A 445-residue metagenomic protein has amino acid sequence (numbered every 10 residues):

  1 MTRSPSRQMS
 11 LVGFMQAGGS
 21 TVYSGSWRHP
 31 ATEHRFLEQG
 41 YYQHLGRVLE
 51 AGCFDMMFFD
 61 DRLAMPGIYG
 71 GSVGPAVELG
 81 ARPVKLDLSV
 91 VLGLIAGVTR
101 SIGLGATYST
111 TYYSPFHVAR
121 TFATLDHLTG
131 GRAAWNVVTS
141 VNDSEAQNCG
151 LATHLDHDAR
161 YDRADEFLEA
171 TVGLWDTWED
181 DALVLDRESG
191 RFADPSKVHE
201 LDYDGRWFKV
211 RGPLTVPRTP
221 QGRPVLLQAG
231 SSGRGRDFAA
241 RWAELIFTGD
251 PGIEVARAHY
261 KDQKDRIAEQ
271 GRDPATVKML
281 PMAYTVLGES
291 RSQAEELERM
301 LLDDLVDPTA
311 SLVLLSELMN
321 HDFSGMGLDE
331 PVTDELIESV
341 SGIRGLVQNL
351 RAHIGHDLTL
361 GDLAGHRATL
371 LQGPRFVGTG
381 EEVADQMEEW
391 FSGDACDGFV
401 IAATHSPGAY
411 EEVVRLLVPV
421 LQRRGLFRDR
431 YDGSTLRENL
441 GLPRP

Functional and structural regions predicted by a protein language model:
M1-P445: N-terminal glycine-rich cofactor-binding segment that shapes the pocket for flavin-like pterin cofactors
